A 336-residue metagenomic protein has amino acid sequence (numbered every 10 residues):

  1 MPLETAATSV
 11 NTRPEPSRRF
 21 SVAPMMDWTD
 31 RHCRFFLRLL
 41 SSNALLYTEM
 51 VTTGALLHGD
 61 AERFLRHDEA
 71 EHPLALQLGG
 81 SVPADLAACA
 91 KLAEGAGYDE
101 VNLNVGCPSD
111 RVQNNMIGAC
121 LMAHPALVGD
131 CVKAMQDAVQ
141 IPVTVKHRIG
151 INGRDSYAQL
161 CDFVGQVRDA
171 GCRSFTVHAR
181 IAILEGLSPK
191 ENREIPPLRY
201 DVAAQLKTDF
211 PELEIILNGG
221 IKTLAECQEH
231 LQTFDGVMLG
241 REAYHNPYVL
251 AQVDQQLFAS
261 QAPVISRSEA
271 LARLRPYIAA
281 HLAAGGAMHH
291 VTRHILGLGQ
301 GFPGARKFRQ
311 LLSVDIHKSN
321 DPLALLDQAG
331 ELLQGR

Functional and structural regions predicted by a protein language model:
M1-R336: Flavin-dependent oxidoreductase catalytic cores
